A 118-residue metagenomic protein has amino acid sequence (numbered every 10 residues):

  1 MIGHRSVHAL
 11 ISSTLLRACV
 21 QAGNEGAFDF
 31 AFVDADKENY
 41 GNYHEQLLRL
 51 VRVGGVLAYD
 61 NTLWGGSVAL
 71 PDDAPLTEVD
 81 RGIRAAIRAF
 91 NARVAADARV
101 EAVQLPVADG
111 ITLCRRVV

Functional and structural regions predicted by a protein language model:
M1-A27, E38: S-adenosyl-L-methionine
H4, A31, E78: Conserved short-loop catalytic and cofactor-binding motifs
H8, F32-V33, V103: Conserved SAM-binding loop
E25-V33, V56: Short SAM/SAH-binding signature in class I
K37-V118: C-terminal substrate-binding/active-site "lid" region of AdoMet-derived donor-dependent transferases
